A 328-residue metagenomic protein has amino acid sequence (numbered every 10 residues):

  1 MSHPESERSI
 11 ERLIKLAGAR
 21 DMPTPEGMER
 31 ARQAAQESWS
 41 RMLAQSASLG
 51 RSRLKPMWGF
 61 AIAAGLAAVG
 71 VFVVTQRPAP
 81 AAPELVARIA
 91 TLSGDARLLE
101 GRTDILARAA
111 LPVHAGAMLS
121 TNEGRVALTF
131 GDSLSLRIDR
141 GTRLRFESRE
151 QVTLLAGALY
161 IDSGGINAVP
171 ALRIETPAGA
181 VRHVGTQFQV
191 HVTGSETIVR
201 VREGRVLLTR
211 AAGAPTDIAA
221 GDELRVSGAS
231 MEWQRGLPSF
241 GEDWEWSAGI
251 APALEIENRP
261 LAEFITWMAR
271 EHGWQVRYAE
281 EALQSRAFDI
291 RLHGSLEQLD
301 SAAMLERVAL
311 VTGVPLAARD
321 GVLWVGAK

Functional and structural regions predicted by a protein language model:
M1-P23: Short, charge-enriched, intrinsically disordered boundary segments that mark the beginning of a structured element
I14, I138, H183, G221 (+2 more regions): Residue-level signal for inorganic ion chemistry
E26-M42, K55-L85, I89: Single-pass transmembrane signal-anchor helices and their membrane-water interface zones
P80-G101, A115-A117, N122-V126, R140-T142 (+3 more regions): Glycine- and acidic-residue-biased ligand/ion/polar-headgroup-sensing regions
A96-R97, T103-I105, H191, M231-K328: N-terminal export/assembly leaders
R97-A109, V113, G165-W267: Short, polar/charged, low-complexity connector loops/linkers at domain or secondary-structure junctions
G131-D132, R140, S148, D320: Residue-level recognition of beta-strand termini and adjacent short loop/turns
L134-T142, A219: Amphipathic hydrophobic-ligand
